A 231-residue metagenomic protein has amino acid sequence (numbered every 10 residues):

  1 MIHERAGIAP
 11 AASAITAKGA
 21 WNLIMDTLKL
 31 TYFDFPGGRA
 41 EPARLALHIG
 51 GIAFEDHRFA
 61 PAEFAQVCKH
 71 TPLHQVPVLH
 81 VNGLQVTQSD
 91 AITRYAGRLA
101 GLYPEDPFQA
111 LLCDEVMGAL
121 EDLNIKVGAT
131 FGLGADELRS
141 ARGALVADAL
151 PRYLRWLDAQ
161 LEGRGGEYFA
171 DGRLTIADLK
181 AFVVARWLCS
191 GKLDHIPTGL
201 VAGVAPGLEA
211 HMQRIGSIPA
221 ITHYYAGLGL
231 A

Functional and structural regions predicted by a protein language model:
H3, W21-R152, G163-R164, F169 (+1 more regions): GST-like domain detector, emphasizing the conserved glutathione-binding G-site in the N-terminal thioredoxin-like
C113, F169-H195, A202-V204, I215: GST superfamily/GST-like fold recognition
L138-A144, L193-A202: Acidic, serine/threonine/proline-rich low-complexity intrinsically disordered regions
A149-Y153, L157, H211: Alpha-helical packing segments of well-folded alpha/beta enzyme cores
A159-G172, D194, I218-Y225: Surface-exposed helix-capping loop/turn segments at secondary-structure junctions
H211-A231: Long hydrophobic alpha-helical segments typical of transmembrane helices together with their membrane-interfacial
